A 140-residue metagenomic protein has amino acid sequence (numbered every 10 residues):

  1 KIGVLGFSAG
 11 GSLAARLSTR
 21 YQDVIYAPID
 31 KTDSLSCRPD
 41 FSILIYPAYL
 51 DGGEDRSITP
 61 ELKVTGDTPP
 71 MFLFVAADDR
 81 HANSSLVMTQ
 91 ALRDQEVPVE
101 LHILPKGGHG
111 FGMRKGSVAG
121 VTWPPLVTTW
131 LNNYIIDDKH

Functional and structural regions predicted by a protein language model:
K1-G66: Primarily recognizes the serine-hydrolase "nucleophile elbow" in alpha/beta-hydrolase and SGNH/GDSL folds
I2, M71, V99: Hydrophobic anchor at the start of a short beta-strand that flanks the dinucleotide cofactor-binding loop
A9-L13, S84, M88, W123 (+1 more regions): Stable alpha-helical elements in mature extracytoplasmic
D51, A77-A82: Acidic catalytic loop of the alpha/beta-hydrolase fold
R56-P60, P69, N83-D94: Short alpha-helix in the alpha/beta-hydrolase fold that links the catalytic acid
D67, F72-V75: Short beta-strand/loop motif that positions the catalytic acidic residue of the alpha/beta-hydrolase fold
A76-D79, K106-G108: Acidic beta-to-alpha connecting loop that harbors the catalytic carboxylate
T89-H140: C-terminal catalytic histidine-bearing segment of alpha/beta-hydrolase fold enzymes
